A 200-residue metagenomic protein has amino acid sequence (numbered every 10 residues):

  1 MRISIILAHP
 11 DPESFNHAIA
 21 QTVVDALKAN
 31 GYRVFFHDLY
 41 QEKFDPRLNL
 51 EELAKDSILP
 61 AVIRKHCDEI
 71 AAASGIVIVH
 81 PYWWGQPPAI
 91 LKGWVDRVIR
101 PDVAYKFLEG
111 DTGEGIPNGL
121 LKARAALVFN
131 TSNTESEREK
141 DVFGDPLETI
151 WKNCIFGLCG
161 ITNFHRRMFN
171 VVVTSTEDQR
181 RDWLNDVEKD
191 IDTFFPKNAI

Functional and structural regions predicted by a protein language model:
R2-Y32, H37, S132: N-terminal beta1-alpha1 ligand-phosphate binding loop
E13-S14, D45, G85-P88, S136-R138 (+1 more regions): Short catalytic/ligand-binding loop motif for oxyanion handling, primarily in non-cytosolic enzymes, centered on
I19-Q21, N49-E52, L91-W94, D141-G144 (+1 more regions): Short, glycine/charged-enriched secondary-structure capping and boundary segments
K28-A29, L121-A123, L158: A short, structured loop/turn motif at beta-sheet edges
Y32-K43, R167-N170: A short beta-strand-loop structural module common to alpha/beta enzyme folds
L39-I58, R180: N-terminal beta-loop-helix "entrance" segment that forms/cooperates in small-molecule cofactor or anionic ligand
L59-W151: Helix-loop-strand module that forms the ligand-binding subsite of alpha/beta enzymes
R138-I200: Glycine-rich phosphate/pyrophosphate-binding loop and the adjoining helix
